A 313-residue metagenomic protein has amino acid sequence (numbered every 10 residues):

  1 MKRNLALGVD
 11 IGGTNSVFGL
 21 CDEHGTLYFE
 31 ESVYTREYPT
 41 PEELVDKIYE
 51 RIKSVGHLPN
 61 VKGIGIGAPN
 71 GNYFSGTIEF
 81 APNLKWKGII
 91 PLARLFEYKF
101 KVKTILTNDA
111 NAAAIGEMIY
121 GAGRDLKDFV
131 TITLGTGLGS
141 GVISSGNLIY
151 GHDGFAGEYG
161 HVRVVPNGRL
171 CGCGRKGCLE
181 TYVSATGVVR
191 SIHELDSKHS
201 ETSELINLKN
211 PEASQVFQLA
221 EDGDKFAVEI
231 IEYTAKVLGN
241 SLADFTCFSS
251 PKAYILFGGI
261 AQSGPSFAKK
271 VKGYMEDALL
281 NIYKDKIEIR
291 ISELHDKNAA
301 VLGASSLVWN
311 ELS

Functional and structural regions predicted by a protein language model:
M1-G63, Y73-T77, A93-V102, I119-L126 (+2 more regions): ATP-binding/phosphotransfer module of carbohydrate and carboxylate kinases, centering on a glycine-rich
T14-N15, A112, T136-G139: Conserved A3 ("GATE") glycine/threonine-rich loop of ANL adenylate-forming enzymes
E30-S32, A81, G151: Residue-level detector of high-confidence beta-strand sites
V33-Y34, K85, F155: A generic structural motif
T77-I89: A charged helix-plus-loop insertion that forms the helical arch/lid used to bind and gate nucleic-acid substrates
T104-N108: General beta-strand structural signal in soluble alpha/beta enzymes
L126-Y182: Glycine-rich phosphate-binding loop of actin/hexokinase-like ATP-binding domains
